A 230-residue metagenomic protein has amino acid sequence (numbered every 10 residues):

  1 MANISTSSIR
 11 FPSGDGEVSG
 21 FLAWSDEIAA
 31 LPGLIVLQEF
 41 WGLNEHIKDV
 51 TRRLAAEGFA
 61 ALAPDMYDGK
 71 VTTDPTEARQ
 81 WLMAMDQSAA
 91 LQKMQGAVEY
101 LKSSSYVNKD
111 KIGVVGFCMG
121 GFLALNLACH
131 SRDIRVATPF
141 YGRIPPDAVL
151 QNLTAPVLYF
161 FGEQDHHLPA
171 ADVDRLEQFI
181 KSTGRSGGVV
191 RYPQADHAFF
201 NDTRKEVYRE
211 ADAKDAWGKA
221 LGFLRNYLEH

Functional and structural regions predicted by a protein language model:
S7-Y106, F199-R204: Serine-hydrolase catalytic machinery in alpha/beta-hydrolase-like enzymes
L62-A63, P139, V189: Hydrophobic residues in well-ordered beta-strands that form the structural core
G96-T154: Primarily recognizes the serine-hydrolase "nucleophile elbow" in alpha/beta-hydrolase and SGNH/GDSL folds
L153, Y159-F161: Short beta-strand/loop motif that positions the catalytic acidic residue of the alpha/beta-hydrolase fold
Q164-L168: Acidic catalytic loop of the alpha/beta-hydrolase fold
P169-Q178: Short alpha-helix in the alpha/beta-hydrolase fold that links the catalytic acid
S186-H230: C-terminal catalytic histidine-bearing segment of alpha/beta-hydrolase fold enzymes
